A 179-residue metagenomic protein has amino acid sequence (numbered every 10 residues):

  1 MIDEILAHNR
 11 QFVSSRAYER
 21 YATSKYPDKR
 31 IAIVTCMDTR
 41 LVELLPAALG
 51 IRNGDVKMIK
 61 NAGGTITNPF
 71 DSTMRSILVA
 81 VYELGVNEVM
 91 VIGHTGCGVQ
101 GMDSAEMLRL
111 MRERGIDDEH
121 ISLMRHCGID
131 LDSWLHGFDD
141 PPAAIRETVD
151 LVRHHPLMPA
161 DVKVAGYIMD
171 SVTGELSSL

Functional and structural regions predicted by a protein language model:
M1-K29, G64-P69, Y82-L84, V99-L179: Divalent-metal-activated hydrolytic enzyme cores
S15, R20-M74: Conserved beta-strand-loop surface patch within small alpha/beta domains used for substrate/adaptor or ligand engagement
V34-C36, K60, I92-H94, Y167-D170: Short beta-strand segments
M37-R40, T95-V99: Gly/Ser/Thr-rich loops at beta-strand to alpha-helix junctions that form or flank small-molecule/cofactor-binding
M74-V81: Short secondary-structure capping micro-motifs at structural edges
Y82-H94: Ordered, amphipathic secondary-structure segments that act as subunit-interaction surfaces in large macromolecular
